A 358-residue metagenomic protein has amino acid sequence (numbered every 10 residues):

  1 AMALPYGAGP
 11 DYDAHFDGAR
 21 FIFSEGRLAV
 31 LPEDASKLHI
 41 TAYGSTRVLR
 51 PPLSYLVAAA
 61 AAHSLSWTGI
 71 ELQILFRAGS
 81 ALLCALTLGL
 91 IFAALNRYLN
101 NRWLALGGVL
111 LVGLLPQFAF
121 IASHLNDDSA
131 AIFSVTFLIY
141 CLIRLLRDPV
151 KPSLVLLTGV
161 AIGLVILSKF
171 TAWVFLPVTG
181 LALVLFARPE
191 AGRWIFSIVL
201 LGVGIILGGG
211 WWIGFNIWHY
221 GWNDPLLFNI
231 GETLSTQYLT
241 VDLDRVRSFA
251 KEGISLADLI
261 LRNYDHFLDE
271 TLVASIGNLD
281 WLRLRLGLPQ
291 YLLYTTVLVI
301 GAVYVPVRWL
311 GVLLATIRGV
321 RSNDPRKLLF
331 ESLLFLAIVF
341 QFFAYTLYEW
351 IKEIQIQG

Functional and structural regions predicted by a protein language model:
D17-G18, T41-G69: Short hydrophobic/aromatic helix or loop-helix immediately within or flanking a transmembrane segment in polytopic
I74-L99, F137: Transmembrane-helix motifs of polytopic, lipid-linked glycan transferases
N96-L99, L138-L154, V165, A187: Membrane-interface transmembrane helices that cradle and orient dolichyl/undecaprenyl
G108-G113, I162, I166, G180: Short helix- or helix-capping micro-motifs that position conserved polar/aromatic residues at function-defining sites
Q117-A130: Short acidic/glycine- and proline-prone juxtamembrane loop motifs at membrane-interface regions of multi-pass membrane
C141-R147, F175-I206, W218, I230: Perimembrane helix-loop-helix junctions
L154-F170, G204-L207: Membrane-interface alpha helices of multi-pass inner-membrane proteins
F196-V312: Membrane-lumen/periplasm interface segments of specific transmembrane helices in polyprenyl phosphate-linked
